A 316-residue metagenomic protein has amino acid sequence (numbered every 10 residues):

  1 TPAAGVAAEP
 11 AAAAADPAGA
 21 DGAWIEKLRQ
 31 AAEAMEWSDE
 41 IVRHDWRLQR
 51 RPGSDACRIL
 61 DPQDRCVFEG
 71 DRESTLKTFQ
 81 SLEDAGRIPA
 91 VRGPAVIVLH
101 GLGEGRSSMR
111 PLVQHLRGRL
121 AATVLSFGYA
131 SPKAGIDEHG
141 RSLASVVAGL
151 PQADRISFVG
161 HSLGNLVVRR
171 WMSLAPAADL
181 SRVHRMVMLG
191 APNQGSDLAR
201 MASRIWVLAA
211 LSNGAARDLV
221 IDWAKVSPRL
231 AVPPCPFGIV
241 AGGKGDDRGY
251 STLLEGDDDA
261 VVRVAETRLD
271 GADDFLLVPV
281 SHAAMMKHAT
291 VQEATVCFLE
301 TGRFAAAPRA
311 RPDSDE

Functional and structural regions predicted by a protein language model:
T1-I97, G105-R110, Q114-L125, V147-L150 (+1 more regions): Flexible, membrane-associating and regulatory peripheral segments of lipid-active enzymes
G19-G22, P233-E316: C-terminal catalytic-base region of ester-bond hydrolases, centering on the histidine of the charge-relay
A90-V91, P151-Q152, L180-S181, R248-Y250: Short hydrophobic "helix-edge" motifs at membrane interfaces and signal-peptide entry regions
V96-L102, R117, A122-P234: Serine-dependent carboxylesterase/thioesterase catalytic core of lipase-like alpha/beta-hydrolase/SGNH enzymes
R106, V168-R170, S196, A265 (+1 more regions): Generic hydrophobic alpha-helical membrane-span motif
S107, A134, M286: Residues that form or flank phosphate/diphosphate-binding pockets in enzymes that use nucleotide phosphates
M109-P111, R170-M172, R200-M201, S251-L253: Short amphipathic alpha-helical segments
